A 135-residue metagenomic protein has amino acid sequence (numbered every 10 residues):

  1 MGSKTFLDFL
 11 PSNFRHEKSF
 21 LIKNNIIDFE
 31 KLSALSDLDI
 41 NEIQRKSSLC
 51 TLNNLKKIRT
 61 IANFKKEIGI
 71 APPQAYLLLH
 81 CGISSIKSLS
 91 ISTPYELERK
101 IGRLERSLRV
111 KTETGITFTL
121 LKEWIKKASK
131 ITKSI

Functional and structural regions predicted by a protein language model:
M1-I135: C-terminal extensions
